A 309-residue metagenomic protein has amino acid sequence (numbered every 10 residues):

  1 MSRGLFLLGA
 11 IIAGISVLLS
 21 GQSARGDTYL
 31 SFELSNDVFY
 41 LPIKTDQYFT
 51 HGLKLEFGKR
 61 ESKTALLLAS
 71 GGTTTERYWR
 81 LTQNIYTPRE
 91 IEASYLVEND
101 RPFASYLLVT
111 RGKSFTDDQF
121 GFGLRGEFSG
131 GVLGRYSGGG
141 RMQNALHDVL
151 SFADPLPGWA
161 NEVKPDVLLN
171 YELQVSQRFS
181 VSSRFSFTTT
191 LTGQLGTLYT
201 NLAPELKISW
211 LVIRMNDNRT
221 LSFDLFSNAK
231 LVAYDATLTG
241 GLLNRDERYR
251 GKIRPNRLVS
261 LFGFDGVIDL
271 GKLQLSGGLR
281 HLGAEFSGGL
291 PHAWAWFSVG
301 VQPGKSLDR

Functional and structural regions predicted by a protein language model:
L8-L18: Bacterial N-terminal signal peptides
S23-T28, E61-E76, T116-R125, R178-F187 (+2 more regions): Short loop/turn motifs that connect adjacent beta-strands in outer-membrane beta-barrel proteins
T28-F32, R77-L81, L124-G130, Y171 (+6 more regions): Transmembrane beta-strands of outer-membrane beta-barrel proteins
Y29, Y40, R89-E92, T200 (+1 more regions): Outer membrane beta-barrel transmembrane domains
Y29-V167, L242-R248: Transmembrane beta-barrel domains of Gram-negative outer membranes and organellar outer membranes
E33-F39, T82-Y86, S114, S129-R135 (+6 more regions): Outer-membrane beta-barrel pore domains and translocons
Q47-L53, T75, F103-L107, L124 (+6 more regions): Residues that define the transmembrane beta-barrel architecture of outer-membrane proteins
L53-K59, V109-F115, G130, L169-Q177 (+5 more regions): Residues on the lipid-exposed face of transmembrane beta-strands in outer-membrane beta-barrel proteins
